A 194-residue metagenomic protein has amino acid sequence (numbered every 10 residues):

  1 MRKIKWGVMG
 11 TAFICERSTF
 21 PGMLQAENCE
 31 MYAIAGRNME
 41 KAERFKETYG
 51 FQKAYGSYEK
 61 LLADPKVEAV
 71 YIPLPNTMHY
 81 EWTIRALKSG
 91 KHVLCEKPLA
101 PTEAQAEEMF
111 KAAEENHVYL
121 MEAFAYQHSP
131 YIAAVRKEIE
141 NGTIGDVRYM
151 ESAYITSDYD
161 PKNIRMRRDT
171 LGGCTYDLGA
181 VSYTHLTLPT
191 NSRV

Functional and structural regions predicted by a protein language model:
M1-Y49: N-terminal Rossmann-like dinucleotide-binding module
C29-M31, V67, V147: Core-facing hydrophobic residues within beta-strands of well-ordered domains
A42, W82, M109, V135 (+1 more regions): Aromatic/hydrophobic pocket-lining residues that form π-stacking "cages" and hydrophobic walls in ligand
Y49-A112: Beta-loop-alpha module in the N-terminal Rossmann-like domain of NAD(P)-dependent dehydrogenases, especially those
A100-P161: A contiguous active-site-proximal alpha/beta segment in oxidoreductase catalytic domains
D169-Y176: Glycine-rich "substrate-gating" loop/helix at the edge of Rossmann-like oxidoreductase active sites
T184-T190: Conserved small/polar residues in nucleotide/adenosyl-binding loops
